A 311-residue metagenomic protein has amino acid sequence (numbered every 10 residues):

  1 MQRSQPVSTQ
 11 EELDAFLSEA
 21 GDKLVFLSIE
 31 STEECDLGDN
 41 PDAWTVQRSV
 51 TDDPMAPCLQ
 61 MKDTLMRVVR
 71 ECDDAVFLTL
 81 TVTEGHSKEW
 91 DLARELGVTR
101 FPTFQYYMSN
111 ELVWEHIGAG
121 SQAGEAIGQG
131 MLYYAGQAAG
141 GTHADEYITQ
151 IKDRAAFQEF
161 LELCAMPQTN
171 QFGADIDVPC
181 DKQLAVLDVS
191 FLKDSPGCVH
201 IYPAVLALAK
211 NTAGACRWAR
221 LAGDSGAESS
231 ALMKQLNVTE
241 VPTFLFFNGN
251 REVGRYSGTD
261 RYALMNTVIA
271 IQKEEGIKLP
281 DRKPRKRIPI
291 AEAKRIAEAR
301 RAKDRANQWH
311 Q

Functional and structural regions predicted by a protein language model:
M1-V76, L80-W90, E95, T103-R217 (+4 more regions): Proteins that catalyze or organize thiol-disulfide redox chemistry and the adjacent proteostasis machinery handling
R100, E240: Glycine-rich phosphate-binding loop
